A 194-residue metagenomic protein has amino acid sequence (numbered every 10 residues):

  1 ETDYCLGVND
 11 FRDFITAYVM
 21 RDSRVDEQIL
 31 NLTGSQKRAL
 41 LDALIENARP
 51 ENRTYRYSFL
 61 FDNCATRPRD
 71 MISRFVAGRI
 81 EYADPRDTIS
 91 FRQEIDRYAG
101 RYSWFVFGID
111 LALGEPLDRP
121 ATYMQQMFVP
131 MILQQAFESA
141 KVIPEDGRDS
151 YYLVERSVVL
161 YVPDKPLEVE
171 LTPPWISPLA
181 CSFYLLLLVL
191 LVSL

Functional and structural regions predicted by a protein language model:
E1-L167: Soluble extramembrane regions of membrane proteins in the secretory/endomembrane system
Y151, S157-L194: Core alpha-helical transmembrane segments of integral membrane proteins
